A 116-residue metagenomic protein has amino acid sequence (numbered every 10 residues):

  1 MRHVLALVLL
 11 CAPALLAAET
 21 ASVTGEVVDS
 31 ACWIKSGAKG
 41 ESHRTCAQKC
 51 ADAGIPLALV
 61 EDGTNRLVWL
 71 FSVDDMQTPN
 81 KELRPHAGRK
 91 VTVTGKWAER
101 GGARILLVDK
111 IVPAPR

Functional and structural regions predicted by a protein language model:
M1-V4: Positively charged n-region of N-terminal signal peptides that target proteins for export
L7-V8, D75: Short, functionally important structural connectors and interaction interfaces within domains
V8-A17: Hydrophobic h-region of N-terminal signal peptides that target proteins for export in Gram-negative bacteria
A17-R116: OB-fold and OB-like single-stranded nucleic-acid-recognition modules and their adjacent interaction interfaces
